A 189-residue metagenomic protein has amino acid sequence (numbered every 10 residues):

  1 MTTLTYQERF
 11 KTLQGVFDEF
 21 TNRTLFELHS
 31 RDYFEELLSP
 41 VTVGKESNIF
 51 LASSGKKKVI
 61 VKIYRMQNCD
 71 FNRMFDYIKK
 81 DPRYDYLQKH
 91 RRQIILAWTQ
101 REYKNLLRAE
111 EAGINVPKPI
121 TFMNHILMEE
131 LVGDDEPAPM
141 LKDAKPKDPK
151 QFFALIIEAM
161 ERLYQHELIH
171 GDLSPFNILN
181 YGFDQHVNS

Functional and structural regions predicted by a protein language model:
M1-T2: Long, low-complexity intrinsically disordered regions enriched in Ser/Thr/Pro/Gly
T5, L13-A138: Conserved ATP-binding subdomain of kinase catalytic cores across diverse folds
S54-M66, M140-P146, S174-S189: Catalytic activation segment of kinase domains across protein kinase-like and atypical kinase folds
D148-P149, I157, H170: C-terminal, well-structured subdomains that either form a transmembrane helix-short loop-helix hairpin in multi-pass
I157-Y164: Short C-lobe core helix of eukaryotic-like protein kinase catalytic domains
Q165-P175: Catalytic-loop of the protein kinase fold
